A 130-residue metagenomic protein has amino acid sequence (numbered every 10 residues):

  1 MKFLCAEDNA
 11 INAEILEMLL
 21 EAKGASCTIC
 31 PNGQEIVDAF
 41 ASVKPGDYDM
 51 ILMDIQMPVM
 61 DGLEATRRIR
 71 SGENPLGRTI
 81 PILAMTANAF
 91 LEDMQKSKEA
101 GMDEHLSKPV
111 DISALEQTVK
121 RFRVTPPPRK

Functional and structural regions predicted by a protein language model:
M1-K130: C-terminal compact regulatory domains
